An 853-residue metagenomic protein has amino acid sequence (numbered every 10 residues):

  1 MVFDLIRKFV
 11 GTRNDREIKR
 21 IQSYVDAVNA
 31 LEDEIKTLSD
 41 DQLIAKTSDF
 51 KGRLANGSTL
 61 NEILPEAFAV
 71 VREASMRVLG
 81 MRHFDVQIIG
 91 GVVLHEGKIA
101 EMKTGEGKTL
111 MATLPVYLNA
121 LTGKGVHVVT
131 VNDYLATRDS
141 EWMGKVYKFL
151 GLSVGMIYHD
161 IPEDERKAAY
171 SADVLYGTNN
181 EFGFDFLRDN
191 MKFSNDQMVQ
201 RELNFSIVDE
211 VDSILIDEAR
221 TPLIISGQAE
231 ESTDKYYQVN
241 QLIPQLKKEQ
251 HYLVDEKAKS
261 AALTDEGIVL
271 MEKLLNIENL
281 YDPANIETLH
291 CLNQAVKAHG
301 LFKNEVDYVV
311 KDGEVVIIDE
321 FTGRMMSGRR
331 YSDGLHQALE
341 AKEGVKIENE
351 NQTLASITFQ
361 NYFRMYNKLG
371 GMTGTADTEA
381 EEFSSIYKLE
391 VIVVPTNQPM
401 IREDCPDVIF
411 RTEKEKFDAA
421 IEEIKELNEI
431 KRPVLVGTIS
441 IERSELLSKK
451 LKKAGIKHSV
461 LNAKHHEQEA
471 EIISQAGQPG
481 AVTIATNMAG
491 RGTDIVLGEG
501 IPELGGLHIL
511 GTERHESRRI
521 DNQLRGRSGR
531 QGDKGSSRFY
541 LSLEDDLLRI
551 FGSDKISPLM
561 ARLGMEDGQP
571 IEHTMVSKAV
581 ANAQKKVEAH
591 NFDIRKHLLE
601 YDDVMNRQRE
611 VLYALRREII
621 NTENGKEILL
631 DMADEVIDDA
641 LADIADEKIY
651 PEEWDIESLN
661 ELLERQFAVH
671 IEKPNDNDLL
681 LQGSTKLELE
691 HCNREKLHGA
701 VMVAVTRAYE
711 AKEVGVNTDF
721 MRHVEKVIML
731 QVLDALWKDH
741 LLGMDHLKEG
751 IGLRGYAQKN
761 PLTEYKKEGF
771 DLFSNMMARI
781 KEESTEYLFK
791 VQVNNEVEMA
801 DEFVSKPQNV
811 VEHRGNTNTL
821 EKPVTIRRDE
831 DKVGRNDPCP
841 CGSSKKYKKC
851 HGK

Functional and structural regions predicted by a protein language model:
M1, I63, A284, Y331 (+6 more regions): Generic detector of ordered secondary-structure context
M1-G564, Y613-A614, L630, E635: Conserved P-loop NTPase motor core
L5, E379, R432, G480 (+5 more regions): Generic detector of short, well-ordered, non-transmembrane alpha-helical segments enriched in hydrophobic residues
I35, V309-V316, T322-R329, Q531-G532 (+4 more regions): Extended, charged helical/alpha-beta scaffold domains that provide interaction surfaces
A112, A420, V824-I826, G834: Active-site-adjacent structural elements in folded domains
N180, T819, R835-N836: Compositionally biased, intrinsically disordered low-complexity regions used as flexible
D829-K848, G852: Short Cys/His-rich zinc-binding micro-motifs
